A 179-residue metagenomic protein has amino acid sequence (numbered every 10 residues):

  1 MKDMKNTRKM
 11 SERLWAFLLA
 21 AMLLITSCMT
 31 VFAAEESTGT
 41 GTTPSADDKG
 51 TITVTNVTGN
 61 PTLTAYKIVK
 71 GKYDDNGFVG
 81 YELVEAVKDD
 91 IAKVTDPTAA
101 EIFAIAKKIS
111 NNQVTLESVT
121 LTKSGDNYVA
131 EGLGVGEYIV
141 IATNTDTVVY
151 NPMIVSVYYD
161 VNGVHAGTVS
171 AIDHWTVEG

Functional and structural regions predicted by a protein language model:
M1-G179: Solvent-exposed loop/turn and edge beta-strand elements of beta-rich ligand-binding domains
